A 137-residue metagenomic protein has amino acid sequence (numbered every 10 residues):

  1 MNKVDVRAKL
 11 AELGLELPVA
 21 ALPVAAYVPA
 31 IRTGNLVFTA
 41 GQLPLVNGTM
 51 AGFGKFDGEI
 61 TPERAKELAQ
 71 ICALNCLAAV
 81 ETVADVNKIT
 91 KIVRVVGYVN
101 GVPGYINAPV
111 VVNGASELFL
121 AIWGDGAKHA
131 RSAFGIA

Functional and structural regions predicted by a protein language model:
M1-A137: Short, polar/acidic, helix-capping and beta-turn segments at strand->helix junctions that line the mouths
